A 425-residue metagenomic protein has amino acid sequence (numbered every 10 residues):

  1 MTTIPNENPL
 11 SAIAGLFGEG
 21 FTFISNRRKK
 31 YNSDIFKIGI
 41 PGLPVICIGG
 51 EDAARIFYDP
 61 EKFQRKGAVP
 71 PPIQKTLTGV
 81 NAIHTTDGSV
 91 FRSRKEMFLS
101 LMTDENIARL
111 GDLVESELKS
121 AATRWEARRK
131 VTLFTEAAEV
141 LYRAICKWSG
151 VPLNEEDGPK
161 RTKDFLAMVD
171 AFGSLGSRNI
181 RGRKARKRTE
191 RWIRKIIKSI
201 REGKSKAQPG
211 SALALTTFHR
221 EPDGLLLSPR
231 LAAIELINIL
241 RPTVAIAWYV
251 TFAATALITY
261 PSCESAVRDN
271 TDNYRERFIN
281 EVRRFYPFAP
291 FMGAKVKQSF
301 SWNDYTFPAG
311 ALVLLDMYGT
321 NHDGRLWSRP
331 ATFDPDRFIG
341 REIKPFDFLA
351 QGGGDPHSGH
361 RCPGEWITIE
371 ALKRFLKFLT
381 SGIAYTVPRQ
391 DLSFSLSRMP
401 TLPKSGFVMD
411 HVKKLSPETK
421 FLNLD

Functional and structural regions predicted by a protein language model:
M1-Q74: N-terminal membrane-proximal hinge/A-helix region immediately C-terminal to the signal-anchor transmembrane segment
A14-S25, D269-Y305: Conserved cytochrome P450 K-helix E-x-x-R motif and the immediately C-terminal K′/meander segment
S89-M102, N106: Membrane helical hairpin/interfacial module
I107-I246: Cytochrome P450 heme-thiolate monooxygenase catalytic core
A233-I237, V244-R268, P363-I383: Cytochrome P450 catalytic-core helices
D316-I343: Conserved cytochrome P450 K-helix/beta-meander segment immediately N-terminal to the heme-binding cysteine loop
I339-K404: Cytochrome P450 heme-thiolate "Cys pocket" and heme-binding signature region
